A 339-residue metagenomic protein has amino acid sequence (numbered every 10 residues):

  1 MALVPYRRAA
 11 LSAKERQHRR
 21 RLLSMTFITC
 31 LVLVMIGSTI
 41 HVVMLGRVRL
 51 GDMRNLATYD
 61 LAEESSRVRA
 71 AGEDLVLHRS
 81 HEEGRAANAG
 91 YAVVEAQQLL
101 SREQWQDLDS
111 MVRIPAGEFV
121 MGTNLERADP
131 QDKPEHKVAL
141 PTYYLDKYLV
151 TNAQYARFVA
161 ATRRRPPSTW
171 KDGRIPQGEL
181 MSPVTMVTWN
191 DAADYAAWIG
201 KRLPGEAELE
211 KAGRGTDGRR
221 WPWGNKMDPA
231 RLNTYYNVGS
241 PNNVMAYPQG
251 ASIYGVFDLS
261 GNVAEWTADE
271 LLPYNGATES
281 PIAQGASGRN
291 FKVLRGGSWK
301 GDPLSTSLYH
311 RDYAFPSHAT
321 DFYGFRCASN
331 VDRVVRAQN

Functional and structural regions predicted by a protein language model:
A2-A62, A71, H78, A89 (+3 more regions): Disulfide-stabilized, aromatic/cysteine-rich ligand-recognition loop
A10, I114, V120, N124 (+3 more regions): Functional-site microenvironments in short loops/helix caps that host divalent-cation chemistry
M25, V32, S101-S168, V187-N190 (+1 more regions): A short glycine-rich, aromatic-capped structural motif
V68-Q106: N-terminal low-complexity, Pro/Thr/Ser-rich intrinsically disordered segments that act as propeptides or flexible
V93-L100, E135-H136, P241-Y247, Y309-D312 (+1 more regions): Short glycine/threonine/proline-enriched tight-turn/helix- or strand-capping micro-motif at secondary-structure
D109, E135, T142, Y254 (+2 more regions): Structural motif
H136-K137, D146, I253-G255, P316: Short, surface-exposed beta-strand/loop micro-motifs that present aromatic residues
T151, A268, S329-N330: Extracellular, beta-strand-rich glycan-interacting domains
